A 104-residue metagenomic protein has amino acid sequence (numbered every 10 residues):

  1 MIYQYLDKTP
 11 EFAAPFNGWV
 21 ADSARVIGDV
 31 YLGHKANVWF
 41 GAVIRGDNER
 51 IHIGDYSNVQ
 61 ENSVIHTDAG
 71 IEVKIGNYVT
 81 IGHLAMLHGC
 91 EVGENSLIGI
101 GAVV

Functional and structural regions predicted by a protein language model:
M1-G18: Extreme N-terminal tail/first-helix region
F12, R50-H52: Surface-exposed loop/turn motifs in large extracellular/passenger domains
F16, A21-D22, I27-G28, G33-H34 (+10 more regions): Left-handed beta-helix
I71: Catalytic donor-sugar/metal-binding loop of nucleotide-sugar-dependent glycosyltransferases
